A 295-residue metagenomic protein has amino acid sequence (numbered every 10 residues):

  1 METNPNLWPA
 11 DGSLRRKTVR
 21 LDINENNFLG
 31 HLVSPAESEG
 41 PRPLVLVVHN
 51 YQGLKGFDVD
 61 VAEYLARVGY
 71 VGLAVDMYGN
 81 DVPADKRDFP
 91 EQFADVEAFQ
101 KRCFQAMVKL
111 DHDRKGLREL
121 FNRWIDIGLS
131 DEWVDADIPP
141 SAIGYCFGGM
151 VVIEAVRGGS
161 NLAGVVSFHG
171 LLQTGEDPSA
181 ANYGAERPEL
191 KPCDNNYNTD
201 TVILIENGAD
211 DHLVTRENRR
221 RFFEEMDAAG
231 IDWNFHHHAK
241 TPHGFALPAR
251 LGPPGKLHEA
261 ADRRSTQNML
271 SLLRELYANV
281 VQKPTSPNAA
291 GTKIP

Functional and structural regions predicted by a protein language model:
M1-P295: N-terminal cap/leader regions of alpha/beta-hydrolase-fold enzymes, predominantly small-molecule hydrolases
